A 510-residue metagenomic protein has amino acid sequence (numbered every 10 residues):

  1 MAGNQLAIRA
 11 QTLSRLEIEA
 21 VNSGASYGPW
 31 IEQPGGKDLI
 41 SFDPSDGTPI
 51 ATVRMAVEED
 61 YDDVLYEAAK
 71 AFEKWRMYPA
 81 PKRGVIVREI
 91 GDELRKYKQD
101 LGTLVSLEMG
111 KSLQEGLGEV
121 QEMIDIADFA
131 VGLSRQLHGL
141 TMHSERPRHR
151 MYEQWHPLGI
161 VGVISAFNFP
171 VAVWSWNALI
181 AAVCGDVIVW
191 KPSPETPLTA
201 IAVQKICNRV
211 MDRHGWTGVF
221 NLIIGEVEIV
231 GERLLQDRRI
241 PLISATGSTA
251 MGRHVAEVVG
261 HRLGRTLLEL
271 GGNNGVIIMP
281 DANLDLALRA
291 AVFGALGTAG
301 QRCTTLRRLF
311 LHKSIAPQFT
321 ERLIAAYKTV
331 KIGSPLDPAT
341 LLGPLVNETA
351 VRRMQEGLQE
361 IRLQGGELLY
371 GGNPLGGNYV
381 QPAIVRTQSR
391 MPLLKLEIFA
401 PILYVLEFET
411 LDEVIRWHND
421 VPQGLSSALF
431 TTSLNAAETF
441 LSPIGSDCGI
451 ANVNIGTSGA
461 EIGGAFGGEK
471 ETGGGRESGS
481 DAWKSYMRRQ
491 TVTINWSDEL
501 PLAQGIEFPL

Functional and structural regions predicted by a protein language model:
M1-P49: Hydrophobic face of amphipathic alpha-helices that form TPR/SEL1-like repeat modules and related alpha-solenoid
D46-A51, W216, I240, I277 (+3 more regions): Conserved C-terminal structural/oligomerization subdomain of aldehyde/semialdehyde dehydrogenase
G47, R83, V105, A127 (+9 more regions): Residue-level signal for inorganic ion chemistry
T48-L137, R148: Glycine-rich loop-to-alpha-helix module at the N-terminal edge of alpha/beta enzyme cores
P49-A56, A71-M77, V163, V276-M279 (+5 more regions): Short, well-ordered beta-strand elements within core beta-sheets of diverse protein domains
D128-H143, K328-I332, L363, L368-N373 (+1 more regions): Proline-centered turn/helix-capping motifs that create local helix->coil transitions or kinks
G139-L286, F408: Rossmann-like NAD(P) dinucleotide-binding subdomain of oxidoreductase/dehydrogenase enzymes
I206-R209, A250-S389, L411-D412, R416 (+3 more regions): ALDH superfamily catalytic-core signature
